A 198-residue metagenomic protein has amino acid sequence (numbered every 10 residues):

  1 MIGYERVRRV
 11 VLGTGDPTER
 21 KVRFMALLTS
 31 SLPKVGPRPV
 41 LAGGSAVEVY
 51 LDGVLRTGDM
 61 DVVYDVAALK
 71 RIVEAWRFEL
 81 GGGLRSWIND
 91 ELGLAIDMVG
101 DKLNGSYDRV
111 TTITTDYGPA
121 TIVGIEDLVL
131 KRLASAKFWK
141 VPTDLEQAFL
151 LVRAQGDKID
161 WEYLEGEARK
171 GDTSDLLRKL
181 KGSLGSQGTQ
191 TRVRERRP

Functional and structural regions predicted by a protein language model:
M1-P198: Compositionally biased terminal segments of proteins
